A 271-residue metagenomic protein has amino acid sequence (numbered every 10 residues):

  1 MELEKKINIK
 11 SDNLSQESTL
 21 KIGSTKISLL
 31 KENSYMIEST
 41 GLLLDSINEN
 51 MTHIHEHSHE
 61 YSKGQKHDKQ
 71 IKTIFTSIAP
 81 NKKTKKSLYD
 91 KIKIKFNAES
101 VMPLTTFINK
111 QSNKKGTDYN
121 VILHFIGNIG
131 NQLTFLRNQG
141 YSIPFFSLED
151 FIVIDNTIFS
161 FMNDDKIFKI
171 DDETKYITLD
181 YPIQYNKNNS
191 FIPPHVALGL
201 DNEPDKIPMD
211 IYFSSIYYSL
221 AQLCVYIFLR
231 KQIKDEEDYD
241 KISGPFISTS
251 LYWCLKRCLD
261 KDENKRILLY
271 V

Functional and structural regions predicted by a protein language model:
E2-N81: ATP-binding glycine-rich loop module of kinase domains
Q70-N120: Conserved structural core of kinase catalytic domains
F125-I126: Activation segment signature within eukaryotic-like protein kinase domains
N131-S142: Protein kinase catalytic-loop region centered on the HRD/HxD motif
S147-G199: Activation segment/activation loop of eukaryotic-type protein kinase catalytic domains
F246-K261: Conserved C-terminal C-lobe helix
L259-Y270: A conserved short helix/loop substructure at the end of the activation segment of eukaryotic-like protein kinase domains
